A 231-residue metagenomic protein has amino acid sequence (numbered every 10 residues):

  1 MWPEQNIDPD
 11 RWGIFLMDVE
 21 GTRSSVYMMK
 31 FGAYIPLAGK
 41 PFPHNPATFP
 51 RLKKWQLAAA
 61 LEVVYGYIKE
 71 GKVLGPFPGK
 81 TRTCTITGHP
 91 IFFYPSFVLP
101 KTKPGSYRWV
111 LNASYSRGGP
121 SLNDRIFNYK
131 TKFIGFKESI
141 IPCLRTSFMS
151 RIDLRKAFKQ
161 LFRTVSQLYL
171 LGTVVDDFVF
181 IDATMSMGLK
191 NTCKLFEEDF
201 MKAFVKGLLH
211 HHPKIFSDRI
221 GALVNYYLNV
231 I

Functional and structural regions predicted by a protein language model:
M1-L52: Non-catalytic, polymerase-adjacent accessory regions of viral genome-replication enzymes
N6, G88, H212-P213: Short, flexible coil/linker elements and helix-boundary hinge sites characteristic of intrinsically disordered
D10-M17, A47, K54, G66-E70 (+4 more regions): Polar/charged alpha-helical tracts
A33-L37, G172-T173, K214-F216, G221: Short hydrophobic/aromatic-rich motifs at helix boundaries and adjacent loops
P43-P50, V179-K190, I220-I231: Glycine- and acidic
P50-E198: Catalytic-core region of right-hand nucleic acid polymerases
C193-I231: Active-site palm subdomain of RNA-directed nucleic acid polymerases
